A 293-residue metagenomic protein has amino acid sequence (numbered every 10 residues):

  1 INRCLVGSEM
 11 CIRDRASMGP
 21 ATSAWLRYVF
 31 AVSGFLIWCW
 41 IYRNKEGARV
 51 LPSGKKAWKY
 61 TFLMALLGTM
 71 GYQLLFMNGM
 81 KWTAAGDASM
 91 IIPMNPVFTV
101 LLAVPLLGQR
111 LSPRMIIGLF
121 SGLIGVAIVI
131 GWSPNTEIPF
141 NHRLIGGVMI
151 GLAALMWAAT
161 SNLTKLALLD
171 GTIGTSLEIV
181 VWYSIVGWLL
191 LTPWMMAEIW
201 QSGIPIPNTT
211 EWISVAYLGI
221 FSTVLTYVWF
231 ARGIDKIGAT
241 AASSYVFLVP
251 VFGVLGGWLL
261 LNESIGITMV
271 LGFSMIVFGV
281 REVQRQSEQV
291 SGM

Functional and structural regions predicted by a protein language model:
I1-G7, I12: Single conserved hydrophobic/aromatic residue that forms the stacking wall/gate of nucleotide- or nucleobase-binding
S8-E9, C39-I92, I128, G219-I237: Specific transmembrane alpha-helical segments of multi-pass solute transporters/efflux pumps, especially DMT/EamA
T22-I41, L63, G118-I124, L144-L152 (+2 more regions): Hydrophobic alpha-helical transmembrane segments of multi-pass integral membrane proteins, especially transporters
A24, Y28, L36-I37, R43-N44 (+4 more regions): C-terminal-most transmembrane helix of multi-pass membrane proteins
A24-L26, T69, Q73, G86-M94 (+2 more regions): Helix-helix packing/entry segments at the starts of transmembrane helices
V29-G34, I91-P105, F120, V186-L190 (+3 more regions): Alpha-helical transmembrane segments of compact multi-pass small-molecule transporters, enriched in specific families
A65-M70, L74, V97-L101, L155-A158 (+6 more regions): Hydrophobic/small/kink-forming positions within alpha-helical transmembrane segments of polytopic membrane proteins
P96-L155, F273-M293: Juxtamembrane helix-loop boundary signature in multi-pass membrane transporters
